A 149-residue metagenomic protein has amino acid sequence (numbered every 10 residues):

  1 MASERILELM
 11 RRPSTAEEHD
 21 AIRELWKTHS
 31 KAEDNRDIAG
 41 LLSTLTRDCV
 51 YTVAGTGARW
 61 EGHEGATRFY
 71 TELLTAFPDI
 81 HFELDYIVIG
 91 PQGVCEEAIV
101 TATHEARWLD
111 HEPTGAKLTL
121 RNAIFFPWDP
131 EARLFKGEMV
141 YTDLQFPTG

Functional and structural regions predicted by a protein language model:
M1-R47: Short, low-complexity N-terminal intrinsically disordered segments enriched in polar/charged residues
E4, K117-G149: Short beta-strand edge/turn micro-motifs at domain boundaries
L7, H19, I38-P91, I99-H104: A solvent-exposed, acidic/Ser-Thr-rich amphipathic alpha-helical stretch
E24, D79-I80, L118-R121: Short solvent-exposed loop/turn micro-motifs enriched in small/polar/acidic residues
L25, D37, F69, N122-I124: Hydrophobic alpha-helical segments typical of transmembrane helices and their membrane-interface/capping positions
L41-T44, G90-G93, F126-F135: Short, solvent-exposed coil/turn segments at beta-strand boundaries
D79, T103-A116, T148: Short, cysteine-centered beta-strand-loop-beta hairpins and adjacent loop/turn segments enriched in charged/polar
